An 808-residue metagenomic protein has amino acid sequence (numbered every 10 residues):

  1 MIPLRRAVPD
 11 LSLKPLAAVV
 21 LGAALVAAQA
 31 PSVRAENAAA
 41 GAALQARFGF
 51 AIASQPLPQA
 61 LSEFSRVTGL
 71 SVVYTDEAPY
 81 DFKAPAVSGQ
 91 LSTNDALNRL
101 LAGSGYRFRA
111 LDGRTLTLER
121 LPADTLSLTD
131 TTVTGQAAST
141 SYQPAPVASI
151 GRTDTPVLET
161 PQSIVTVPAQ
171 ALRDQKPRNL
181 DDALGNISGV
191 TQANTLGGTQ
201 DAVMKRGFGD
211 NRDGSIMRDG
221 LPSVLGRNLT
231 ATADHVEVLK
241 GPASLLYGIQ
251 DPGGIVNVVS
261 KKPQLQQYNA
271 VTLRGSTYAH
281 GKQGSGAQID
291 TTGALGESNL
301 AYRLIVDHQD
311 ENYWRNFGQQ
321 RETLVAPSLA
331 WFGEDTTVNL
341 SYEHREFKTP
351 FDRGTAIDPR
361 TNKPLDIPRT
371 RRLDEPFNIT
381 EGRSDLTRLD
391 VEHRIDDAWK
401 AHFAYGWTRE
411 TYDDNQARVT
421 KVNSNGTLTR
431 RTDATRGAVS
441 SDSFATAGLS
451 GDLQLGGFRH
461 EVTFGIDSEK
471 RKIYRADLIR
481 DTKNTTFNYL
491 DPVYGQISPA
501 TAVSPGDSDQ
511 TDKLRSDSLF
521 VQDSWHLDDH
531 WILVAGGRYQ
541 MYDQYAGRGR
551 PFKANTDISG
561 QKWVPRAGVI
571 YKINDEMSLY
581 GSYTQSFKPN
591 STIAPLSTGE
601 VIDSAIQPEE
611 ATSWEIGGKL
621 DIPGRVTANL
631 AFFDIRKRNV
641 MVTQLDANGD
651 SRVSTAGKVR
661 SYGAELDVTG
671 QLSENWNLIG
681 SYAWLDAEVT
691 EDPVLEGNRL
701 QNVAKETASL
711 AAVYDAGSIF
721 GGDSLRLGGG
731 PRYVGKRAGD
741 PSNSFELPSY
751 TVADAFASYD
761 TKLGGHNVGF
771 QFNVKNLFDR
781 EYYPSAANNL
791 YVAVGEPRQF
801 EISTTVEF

Functional and structural regions predicted by a protein language model:
L61, R66, S71-V73, A86-S88 (+2 more regions): Acidic, small-polar-rich N-terminal luminal/periplasmic segments of exported/outer-membrane proteins
T232-D234, L245-P327, W331-T337, D385 (+1 more regions): Outer-membrane beta-barrel translocator/receptor signature
Q309-Y313, A326-R394, W407-S440, K483-D512 (+2 more regions): Acidic/polar loop-and-plug regions of large Gram-negative outer-membrane beta-barrel proteins
A326, A330-F332, S440, R459-R471 (+2 more regions): Structural signature of Gram-negative outer-membrane beta-barrels, strongest in the C-terminal barrel of TonB-dependent
E346-R360, K470-Y474, D543, I570-E615 (+5 more regions): Surface-exposed extracellular loop regions of Gram-negative outer-membrane beta-barrel proteins, predominantly
E392-G406, E410-Q416, L579-Y580, P608-Q671 (+4 more regions): Membrane-embedded beta-barrel scaffold of Gram-negative outer-membrane proteins
D634-R636, S654-D740: Gram-negative outer-membrane beta-barrel transporters
Q701-F808: Conserved C-terminal beta-signal and adjacent last beta-strands/turns of outer-membrane beta-barrel proteins
